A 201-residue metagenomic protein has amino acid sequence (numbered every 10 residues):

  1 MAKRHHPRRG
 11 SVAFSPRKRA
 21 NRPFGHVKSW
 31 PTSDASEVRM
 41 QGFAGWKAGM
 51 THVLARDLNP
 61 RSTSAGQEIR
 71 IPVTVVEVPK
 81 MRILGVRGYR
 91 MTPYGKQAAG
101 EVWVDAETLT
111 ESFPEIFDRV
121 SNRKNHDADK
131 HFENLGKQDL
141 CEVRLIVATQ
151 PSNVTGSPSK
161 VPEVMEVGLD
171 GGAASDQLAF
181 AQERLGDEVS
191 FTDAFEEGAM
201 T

Functional and structural regions predicted by a protein language model:
M1-T201: Extended basic (Lys/Arg/His-rich) segments that typically form rRNA-contacting surfaces in ribosomal proteins
